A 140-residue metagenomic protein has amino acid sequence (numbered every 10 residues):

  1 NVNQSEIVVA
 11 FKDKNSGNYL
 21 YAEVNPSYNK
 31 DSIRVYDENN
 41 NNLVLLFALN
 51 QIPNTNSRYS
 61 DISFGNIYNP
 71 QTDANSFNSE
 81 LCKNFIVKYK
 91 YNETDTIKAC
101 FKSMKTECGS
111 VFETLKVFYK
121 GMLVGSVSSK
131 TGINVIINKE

Functional and structural regions predicted by a protein language model:
N1-A10, D37-E140: Extracytoplasmic cysteine-anchoring/structural motifs
N3, A22-S32: Short coil-to-beta strand junction motifs in C2/discoidin
F11-P26: Short amphipathic, basic-aromatic surface patches that mediate peripheral association with negatively charged
